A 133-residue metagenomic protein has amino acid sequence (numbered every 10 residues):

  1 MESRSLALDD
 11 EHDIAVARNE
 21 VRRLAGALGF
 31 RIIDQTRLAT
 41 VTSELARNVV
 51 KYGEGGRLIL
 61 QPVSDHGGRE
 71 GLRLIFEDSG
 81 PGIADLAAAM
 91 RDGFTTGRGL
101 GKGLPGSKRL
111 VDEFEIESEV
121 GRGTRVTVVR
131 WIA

Functional and structural regions predicted by a protein language model:
M1-S5, A46-A133: Conserved beta-strand-loop-beta-strand hairpin that lines the nucleotide-binding pocket of ATP/GTP-utilizing enzymes
M1-T40: Bergerat-fold GHKL ATPase/HATPase_c domain
